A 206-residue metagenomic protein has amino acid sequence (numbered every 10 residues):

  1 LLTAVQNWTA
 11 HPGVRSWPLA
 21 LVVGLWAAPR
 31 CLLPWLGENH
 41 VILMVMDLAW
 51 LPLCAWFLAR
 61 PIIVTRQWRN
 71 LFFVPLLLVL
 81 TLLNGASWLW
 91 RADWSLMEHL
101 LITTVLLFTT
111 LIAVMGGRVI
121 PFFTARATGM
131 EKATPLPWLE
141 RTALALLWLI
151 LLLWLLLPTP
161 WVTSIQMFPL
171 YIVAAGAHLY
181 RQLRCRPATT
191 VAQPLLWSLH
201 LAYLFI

Functional and structural regions predicted by a protein language model:
L1-I206: Hydrophobic alpha-helical transmembrane segments of multi-pass integral membrane proteins
